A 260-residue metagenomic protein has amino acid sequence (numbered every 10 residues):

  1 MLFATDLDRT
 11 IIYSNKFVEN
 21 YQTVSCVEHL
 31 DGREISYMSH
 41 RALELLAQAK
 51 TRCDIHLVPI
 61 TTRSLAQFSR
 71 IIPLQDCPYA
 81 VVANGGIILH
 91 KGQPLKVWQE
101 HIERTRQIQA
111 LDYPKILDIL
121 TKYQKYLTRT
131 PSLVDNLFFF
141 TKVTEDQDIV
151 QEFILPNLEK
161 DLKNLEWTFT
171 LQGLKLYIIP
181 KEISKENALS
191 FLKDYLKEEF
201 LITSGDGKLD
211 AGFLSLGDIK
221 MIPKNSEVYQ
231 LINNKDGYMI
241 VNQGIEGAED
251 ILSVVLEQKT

Functional and structural regions predicted by a protein language model:
M1-F3, L7-H56: Active-site neighborhood of HAD-like aspartate-dependent phosphohydrolases
T5-F17, A83-G85, K91-G92, K142-T144 (+1 more regions): Short loop/turn segments at strand-loop or loop-helix junctions that form parts of catalytic or ligand-binding pockets
D6, T61, D206: Active-site glycine-centered loops adjacent to acidic/histidine catalytic or metal-binding residues that shape
S14-N15, F68-I71, K91-G92, G212-F213 (+1 more regions): Short glycine-/acidic-enriched loop or helix-start segments at secondary-structure transitions that form or flank
Y37-K122: Active-site phosphate-binding/coordination module
D118-L216: Conserved acidic, metal-coordinating active-site core of Asp-based, Mg2+-dependent phosphoryl-transfer enzymes
I179, E186-T260: Mg2+-dependent phosphoryl-transfer enzymes with acidic/Ser/Thr/Gly-rich catalytic loops
